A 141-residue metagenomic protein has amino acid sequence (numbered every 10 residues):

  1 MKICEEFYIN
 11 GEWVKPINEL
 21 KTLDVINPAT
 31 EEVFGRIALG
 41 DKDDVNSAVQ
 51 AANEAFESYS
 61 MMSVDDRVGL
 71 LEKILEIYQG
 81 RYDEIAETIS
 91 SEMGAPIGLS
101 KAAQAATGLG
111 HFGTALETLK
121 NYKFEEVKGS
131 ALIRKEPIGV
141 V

Functional and structural regions predicted by a protein language model:
M1-R36, G69, Y122-V140: Terminal low-complexity tails and localization/encapsulation signals of metabolic enzymes
E31, R67, I89, F112: Residue-level signal for inorganic ion chemistry
F34-G40, A55-M61, G108: Short, well-ordered beta-strand elements within core beta-sheets of diverse protein domains
N46-M61, G80, E84-E92, T118: Glycine-rich phosphate-binding segment of PLP-dependent enzymes
Q50, E72-Y82, A95-Y122: Long amphipathic alpha-helix in the N-terminal Rossmann-like dinucleotide-binding domain of NAD(P)-dependent
M62-G69: Membrane-interfacial loop-to-helix junctions in multi-pass inner-membrane proteins
T88-P96, A103, E126-S130: Short linear capping/connector segments at secondary-structure termini
